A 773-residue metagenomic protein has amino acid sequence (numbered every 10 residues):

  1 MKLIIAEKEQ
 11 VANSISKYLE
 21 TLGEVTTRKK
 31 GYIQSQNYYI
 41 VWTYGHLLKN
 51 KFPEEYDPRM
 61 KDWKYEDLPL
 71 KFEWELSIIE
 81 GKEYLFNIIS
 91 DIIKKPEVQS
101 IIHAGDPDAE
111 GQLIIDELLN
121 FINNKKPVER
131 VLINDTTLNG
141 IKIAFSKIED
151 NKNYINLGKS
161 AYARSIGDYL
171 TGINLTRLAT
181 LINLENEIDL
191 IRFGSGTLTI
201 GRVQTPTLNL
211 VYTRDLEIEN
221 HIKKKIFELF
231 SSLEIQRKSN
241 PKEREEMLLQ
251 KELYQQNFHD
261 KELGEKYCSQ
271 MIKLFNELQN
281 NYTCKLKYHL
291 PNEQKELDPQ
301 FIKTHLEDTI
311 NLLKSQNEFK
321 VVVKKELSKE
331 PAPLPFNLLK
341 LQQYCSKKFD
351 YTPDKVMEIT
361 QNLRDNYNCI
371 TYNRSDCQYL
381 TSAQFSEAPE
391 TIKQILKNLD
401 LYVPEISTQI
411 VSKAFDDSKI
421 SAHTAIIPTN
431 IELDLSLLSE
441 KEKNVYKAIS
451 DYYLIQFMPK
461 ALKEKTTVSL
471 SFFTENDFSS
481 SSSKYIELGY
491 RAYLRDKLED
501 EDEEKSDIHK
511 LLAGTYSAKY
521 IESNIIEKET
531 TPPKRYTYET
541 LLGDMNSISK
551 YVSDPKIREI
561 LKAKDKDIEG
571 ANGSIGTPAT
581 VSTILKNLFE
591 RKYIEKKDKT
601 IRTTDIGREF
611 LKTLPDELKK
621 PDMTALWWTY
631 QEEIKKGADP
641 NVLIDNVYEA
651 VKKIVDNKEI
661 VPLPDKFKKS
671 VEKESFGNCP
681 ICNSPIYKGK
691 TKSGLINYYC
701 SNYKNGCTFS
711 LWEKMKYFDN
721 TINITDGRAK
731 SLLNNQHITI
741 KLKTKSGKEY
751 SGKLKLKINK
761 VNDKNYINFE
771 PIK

Functional and structural regions predicted by a protein language model:
M1, P69-E75, T180-T199, V323-P331 (+5 more regions): Short hinge/gating elements
M1-R177, P532: Intrinsically disordered, low-complexity regulatory segments
K2-L3, I93, I218, L306 (+3 more regions): Basic, low-complexity terminal or inter-domain segments flanking catalytic cores
V11, E185-E187, R202, N209-K273 (+5 more regions): Common nucleic-acid-contacting/processivity interface regions adjacent to the catalytic cores of nucleic-acid enzymes
P96, G140-S231: C-terminal or mid-to-C-terminal helical accessory/interaction module adjacent to the motor/catalytic core
Y282-L334: Metal- or metallocofactor-binding catalytic centers and their adjacent structured scaffolds across diverse enzyme
Y367-N368, K592: Glycine-centered, phosphate/nucleic-acid-interacting loop/turn motifs that mediate DNA/RNA or nucleotide
